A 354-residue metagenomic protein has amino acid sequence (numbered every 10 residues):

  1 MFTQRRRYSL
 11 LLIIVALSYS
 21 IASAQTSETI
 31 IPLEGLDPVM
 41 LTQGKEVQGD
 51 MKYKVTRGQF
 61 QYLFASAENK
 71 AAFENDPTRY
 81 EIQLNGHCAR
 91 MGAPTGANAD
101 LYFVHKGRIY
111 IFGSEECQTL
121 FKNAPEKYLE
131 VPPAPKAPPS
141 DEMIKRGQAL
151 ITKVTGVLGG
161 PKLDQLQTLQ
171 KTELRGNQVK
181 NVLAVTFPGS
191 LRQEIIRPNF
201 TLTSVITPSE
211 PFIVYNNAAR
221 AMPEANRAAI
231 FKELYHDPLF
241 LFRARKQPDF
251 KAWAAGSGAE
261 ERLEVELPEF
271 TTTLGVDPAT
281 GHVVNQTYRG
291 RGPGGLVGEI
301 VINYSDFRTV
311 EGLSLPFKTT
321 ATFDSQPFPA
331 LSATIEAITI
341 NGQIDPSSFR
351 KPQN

Functional and structural regions predicted by a protein language model:
M1-L10: Bacterial N-terminal signal peptides that target proteins for export
S9-S20: Bacterial N-terminal signal peptides
Q25-Q148, S325: Charged, low-complexity intrinsically disordered segments
R57-Q59, K106-R108, L163-Q167, L183-R192 (+5 more regions): Short, solvent-exposed coil/turn segments at beta-strand boundaries
K145-A218, P248-A254: N-terminal mature ectodomain segment of secretory-pathway/periplasmic proteins
F212-L239: Acidic/charged, solvent-exposed loop-and-adjacent secondary-structure segments enriched in E/D, K/R, S/T, and G/P
A229-R262, V283-Q286: Short, conserved active-site entrance elements at the starts or edges of catalytic domains
S257-P352: Gly/Pro-enriched, hydrophobic low-complexity segments that function as extracytoplasmic propeptides/linkers
